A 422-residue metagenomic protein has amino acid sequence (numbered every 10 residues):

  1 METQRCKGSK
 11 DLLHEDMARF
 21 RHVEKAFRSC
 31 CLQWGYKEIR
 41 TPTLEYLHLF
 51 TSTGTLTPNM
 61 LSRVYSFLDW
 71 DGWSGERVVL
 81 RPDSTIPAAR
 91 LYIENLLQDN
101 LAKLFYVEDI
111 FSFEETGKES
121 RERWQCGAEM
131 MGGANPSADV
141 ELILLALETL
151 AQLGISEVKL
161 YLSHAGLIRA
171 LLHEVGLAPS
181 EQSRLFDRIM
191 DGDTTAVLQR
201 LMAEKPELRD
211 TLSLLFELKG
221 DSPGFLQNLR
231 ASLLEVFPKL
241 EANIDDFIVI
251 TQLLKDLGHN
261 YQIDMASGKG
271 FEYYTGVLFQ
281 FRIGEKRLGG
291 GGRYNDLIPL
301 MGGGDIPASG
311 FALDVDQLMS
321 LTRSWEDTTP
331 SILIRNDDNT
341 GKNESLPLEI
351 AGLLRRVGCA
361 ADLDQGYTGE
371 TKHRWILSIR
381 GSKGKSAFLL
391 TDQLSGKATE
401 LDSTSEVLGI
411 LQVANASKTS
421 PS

Functional and structural regions predicted by a protein language model:
M1-D16, F20, P179-L233: N-terminal targeting/leader regions
M1-R81, I86, V140, Y161: TRNA-binding/sensing appendages of the translation machinery
H22-W34, E45-Y46, D83-Q98, K103-I155 (+1 more regions): Positively charged, Gly/Ser-enriched RNA/tRNA-binding surfaces
I39-P42, L160-S163, Q182, D264 (+1 more regions): Residue-level detector of family-conserved "landmark" positions at structurally sensitive sites
T41-S62, S163-H173, S267-G276, T368-H373: Beta-rich nucleic-acid/ligand-interaction surfaces
T51-Y65, P179-S183, A203, I283-K286 (+1 more regions): Short, structured secondary-structure boundary patches
M60-G72, L177-Q199, H259, E285: Acidic, His- and aromatic-enriched active-site or binding-groove loops in soluble protein domains that engage sugars
A138, L150, V158-A165, A170-T194 (+1 more regions): Internal, well-ordered alpha/beta segment that forms a basic, Gly-enriched binding/recognition surface
